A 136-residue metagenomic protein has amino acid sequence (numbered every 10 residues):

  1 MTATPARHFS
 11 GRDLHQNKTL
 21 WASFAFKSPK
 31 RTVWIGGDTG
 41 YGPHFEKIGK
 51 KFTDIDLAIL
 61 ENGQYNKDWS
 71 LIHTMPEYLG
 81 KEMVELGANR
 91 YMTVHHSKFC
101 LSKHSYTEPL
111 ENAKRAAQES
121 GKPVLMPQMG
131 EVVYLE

Functional and structural regions predicted by a protein language model:
M1-T53, M129-E136: Core dinuclear metal-dependent hydrolase active-site scaffold
T32, P43-M129: Cap/insert and terminal regions of metallo-dependent hydrolase folds
